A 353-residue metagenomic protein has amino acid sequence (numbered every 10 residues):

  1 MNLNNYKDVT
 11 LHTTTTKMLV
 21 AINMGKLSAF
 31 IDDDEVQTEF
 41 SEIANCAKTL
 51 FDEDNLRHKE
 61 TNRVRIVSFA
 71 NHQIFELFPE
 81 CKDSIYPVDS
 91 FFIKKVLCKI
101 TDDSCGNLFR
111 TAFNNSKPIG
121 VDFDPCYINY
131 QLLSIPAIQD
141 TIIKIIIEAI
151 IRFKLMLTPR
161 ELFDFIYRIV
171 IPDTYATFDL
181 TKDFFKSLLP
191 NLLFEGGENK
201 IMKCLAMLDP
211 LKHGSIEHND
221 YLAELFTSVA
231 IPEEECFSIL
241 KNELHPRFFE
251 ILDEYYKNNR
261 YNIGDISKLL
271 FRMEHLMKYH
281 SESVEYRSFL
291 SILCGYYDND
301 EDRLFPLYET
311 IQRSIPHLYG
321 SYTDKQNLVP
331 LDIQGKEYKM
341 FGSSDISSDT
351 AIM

Functional and structural regions predicted by a protein language model:
M1-D8, K339-M340, A351-M353: Catalytic centers of nucleases
M1-Y127: Extended charged low-complexity segments that act as oligomerization/scaffolding linkers
I85, D89-I352: Extended alpha-helical coiled-coil/bundle linker/stalk regions that scaffold oligomerization and domain organization
